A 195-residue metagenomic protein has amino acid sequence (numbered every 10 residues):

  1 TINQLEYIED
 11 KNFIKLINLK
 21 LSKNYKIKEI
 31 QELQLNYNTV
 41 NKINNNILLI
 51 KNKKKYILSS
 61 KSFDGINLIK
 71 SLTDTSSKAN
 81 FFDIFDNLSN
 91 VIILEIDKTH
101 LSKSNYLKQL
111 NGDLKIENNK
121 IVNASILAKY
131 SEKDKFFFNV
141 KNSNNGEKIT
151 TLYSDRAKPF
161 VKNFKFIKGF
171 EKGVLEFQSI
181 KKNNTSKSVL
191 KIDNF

Functional and structural regions predicted by a protein language model:
T1-F195: Membrane-proximal interfacial segments on either side of biological membranes
